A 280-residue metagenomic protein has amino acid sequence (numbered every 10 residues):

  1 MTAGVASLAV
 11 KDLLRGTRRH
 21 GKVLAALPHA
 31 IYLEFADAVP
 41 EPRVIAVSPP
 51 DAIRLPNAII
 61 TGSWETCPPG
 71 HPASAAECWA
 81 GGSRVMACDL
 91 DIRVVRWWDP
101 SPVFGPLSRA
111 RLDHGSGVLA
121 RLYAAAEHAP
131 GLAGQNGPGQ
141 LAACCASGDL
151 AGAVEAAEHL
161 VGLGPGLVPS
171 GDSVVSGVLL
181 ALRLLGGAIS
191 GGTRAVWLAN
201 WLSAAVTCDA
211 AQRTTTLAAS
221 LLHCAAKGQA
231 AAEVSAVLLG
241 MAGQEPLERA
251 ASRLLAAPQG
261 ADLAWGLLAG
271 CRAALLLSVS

Functional and structural regions predicted by a protein language model:
M1-A156, L160-G162, G166-G171, L182-L184 (+6 more regions): Phosphate/adenylate-binding glycine loop and adjacent helical scaffold
S101, S176-G177, V279: Generic preference for flexible, low-structure residues
D172-A181, A269: Active-site alpha-helical segments that house and flank conserved acidic catalytic motifs for diphosphate chemistry
E233-S280: Acidic, carboxylate-rich catalytic segments that either coordinate divalent cations
